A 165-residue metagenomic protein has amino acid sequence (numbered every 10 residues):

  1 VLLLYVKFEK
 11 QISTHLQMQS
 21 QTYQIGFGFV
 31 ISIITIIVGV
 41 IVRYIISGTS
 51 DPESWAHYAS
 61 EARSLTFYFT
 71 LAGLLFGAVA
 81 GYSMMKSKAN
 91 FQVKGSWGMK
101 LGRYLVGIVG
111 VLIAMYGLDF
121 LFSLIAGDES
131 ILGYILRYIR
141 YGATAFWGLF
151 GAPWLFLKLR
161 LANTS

Functional and structural regions predicted by a protein language model:
L2-S165: Terminal transmembrane helix and immediately flanking juxtamembrane interfaces of multi-pass membrane proteins
